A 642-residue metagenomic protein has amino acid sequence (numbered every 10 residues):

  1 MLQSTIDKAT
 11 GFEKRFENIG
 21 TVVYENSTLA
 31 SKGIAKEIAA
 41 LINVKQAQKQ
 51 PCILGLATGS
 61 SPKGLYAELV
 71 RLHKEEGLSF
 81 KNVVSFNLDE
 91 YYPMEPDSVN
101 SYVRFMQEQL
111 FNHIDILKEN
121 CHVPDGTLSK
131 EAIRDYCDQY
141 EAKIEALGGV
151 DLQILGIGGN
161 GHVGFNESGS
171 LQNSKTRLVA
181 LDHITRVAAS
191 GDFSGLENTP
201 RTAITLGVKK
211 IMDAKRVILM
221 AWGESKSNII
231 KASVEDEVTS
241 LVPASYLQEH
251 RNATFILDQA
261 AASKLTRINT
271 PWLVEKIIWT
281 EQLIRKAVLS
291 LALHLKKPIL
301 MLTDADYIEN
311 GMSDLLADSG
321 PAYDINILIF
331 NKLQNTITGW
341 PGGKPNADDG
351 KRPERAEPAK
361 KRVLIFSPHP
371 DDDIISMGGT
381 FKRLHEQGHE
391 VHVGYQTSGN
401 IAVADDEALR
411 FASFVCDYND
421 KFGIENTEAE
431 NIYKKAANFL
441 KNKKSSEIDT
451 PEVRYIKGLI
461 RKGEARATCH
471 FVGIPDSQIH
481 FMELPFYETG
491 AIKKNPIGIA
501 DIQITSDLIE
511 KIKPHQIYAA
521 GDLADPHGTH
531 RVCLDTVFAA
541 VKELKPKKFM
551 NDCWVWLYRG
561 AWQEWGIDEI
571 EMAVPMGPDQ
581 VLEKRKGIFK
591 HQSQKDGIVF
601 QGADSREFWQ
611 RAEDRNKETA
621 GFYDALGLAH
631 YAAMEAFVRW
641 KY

Functional and structural regions predicted by a protein language model:
M1-I53, D348-D349, E357: N-terminal glycine-/serine-/threonine-rich phosphate-binding loop
S4-N18, L78-L152, I278: Ligand-binding beta-strand-loop-alpha-helix segment within the catalytic cores of soluble metabolic enzymes
T5-K8, L206-K209, K215-S313: ATP/nucleoside-binding phosphotransfer catalytic cores, i.e., glycine-rich phosphate-binding loops
V44-E75: Glycine-rich N-terminal segment of FAD-binding domains in flavoprotein oxidoreductases, spanning the beta-loop-helix
L65-E76, D373-S398, A402: Histidine-anchored nucleotide/phosphate-binding helix
L65-R71, V163-K175, H527-E543: Short Gly/Thr/Asp-enriched flexible loops that form oxyanion-binding sites at enzyme active sites
G164-V208: Class I SAM-dependent methyltransferase SAM-binding "motif I" and its flanking Rossmann-like core
A188-F193, N198-A203, L295-L364, R383-Q387 (+3 more regions): Metal-dependent de-N-acetylase/amidase catalytic core
